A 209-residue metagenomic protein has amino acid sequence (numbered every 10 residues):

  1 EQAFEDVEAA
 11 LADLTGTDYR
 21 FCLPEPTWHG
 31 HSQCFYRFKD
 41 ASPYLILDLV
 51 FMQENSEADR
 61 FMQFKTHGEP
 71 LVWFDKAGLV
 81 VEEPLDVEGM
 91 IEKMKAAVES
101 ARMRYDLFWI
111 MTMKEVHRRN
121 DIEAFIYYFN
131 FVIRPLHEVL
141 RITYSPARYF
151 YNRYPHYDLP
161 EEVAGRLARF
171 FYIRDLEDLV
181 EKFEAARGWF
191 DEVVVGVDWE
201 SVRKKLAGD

Functional and structural regions predicted by a protein language model:
E1-Q2, F51: Short beta-strand-to-loop capping motifs
Q2-A9: Short, conserved charged micro-motifs
L11-D59: Conserved catalytic core of two-metal-ion nucleotidyltransferases
D13-T17, H67-L71, Y144-S145: Short, low-complexity, polar/charged sequence segments that are solvent-exposed and flexible
L23-R37, W73-L85, I173-E184, V202-D209: A short, terminal or domain-edge coil/loop segment
E54-W73: A short alpha->loop->secondary-structure connector
H67-E99: A short, charged helix-loop
M90-D209: Conserved nucleotidyltransferase catalytic core and NTase-mimicking acidic/glycine-rich helix/loop elements in nucleic
